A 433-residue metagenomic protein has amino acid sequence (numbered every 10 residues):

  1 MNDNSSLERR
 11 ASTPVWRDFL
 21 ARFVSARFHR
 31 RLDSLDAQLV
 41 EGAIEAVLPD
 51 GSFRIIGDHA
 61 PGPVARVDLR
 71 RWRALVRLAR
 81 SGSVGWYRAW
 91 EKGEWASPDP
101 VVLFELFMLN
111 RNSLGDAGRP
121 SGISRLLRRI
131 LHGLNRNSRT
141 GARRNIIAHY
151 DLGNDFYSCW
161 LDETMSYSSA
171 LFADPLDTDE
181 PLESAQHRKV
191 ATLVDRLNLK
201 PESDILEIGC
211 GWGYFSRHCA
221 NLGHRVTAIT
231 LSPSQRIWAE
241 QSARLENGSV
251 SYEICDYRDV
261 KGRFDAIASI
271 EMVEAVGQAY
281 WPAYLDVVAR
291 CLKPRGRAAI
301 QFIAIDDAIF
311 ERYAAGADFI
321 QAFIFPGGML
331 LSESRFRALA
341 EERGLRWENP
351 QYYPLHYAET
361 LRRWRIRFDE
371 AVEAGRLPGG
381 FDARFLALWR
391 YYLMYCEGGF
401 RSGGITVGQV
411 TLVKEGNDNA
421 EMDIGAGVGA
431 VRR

Functional and structural regions predicted by a protein language model:
M1-H187, T192-D195, L222: Feature captures hydrophobic
P201-G209: Conserved class I S-adenosyl-L-methionine
W212-G223: Conserved SAM-binding loop of SAM-dependent methyltransferases across substrates and taxa, primarily the Class I
L245-Y257: Conserved SAM-binding strand-loop segment of SAM-dependent methyltransferases
R258-I267: A short acidic, Gly/Pro-enriched loop at the edge of an enzyme's catalytic core that lines a small-molecule cofactor
P282-P294: A short glycine-rich, Lys/Arg-flanked "PGG" loop and its adjoining helix->strand segment in the class I
R295-I303: Conserved beta-strand signature within the Rossmann-like core of class I S-adenosyl-L-methionine
I303-N419, G427-G429: Substrate-binding/catalytic lobe of Class I Rossmann-like enzymes that use SAM or dcSAM, i.e., the mid-to-C-terminal
